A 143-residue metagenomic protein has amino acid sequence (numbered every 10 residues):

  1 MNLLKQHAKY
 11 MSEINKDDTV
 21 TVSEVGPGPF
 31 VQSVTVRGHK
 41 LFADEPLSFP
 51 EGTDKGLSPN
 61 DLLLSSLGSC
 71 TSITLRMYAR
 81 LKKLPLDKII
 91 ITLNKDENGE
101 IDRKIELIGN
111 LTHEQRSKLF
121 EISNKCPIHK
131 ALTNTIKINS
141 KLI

Functional and structural regions predicted by a protein language model:
M1-L64, M77-I143: Extended beta-strand/beta-hairpin segments
L67-T71: Alpha-helical metal-binding/catalytic segments enriched in His/Glu/Asp
